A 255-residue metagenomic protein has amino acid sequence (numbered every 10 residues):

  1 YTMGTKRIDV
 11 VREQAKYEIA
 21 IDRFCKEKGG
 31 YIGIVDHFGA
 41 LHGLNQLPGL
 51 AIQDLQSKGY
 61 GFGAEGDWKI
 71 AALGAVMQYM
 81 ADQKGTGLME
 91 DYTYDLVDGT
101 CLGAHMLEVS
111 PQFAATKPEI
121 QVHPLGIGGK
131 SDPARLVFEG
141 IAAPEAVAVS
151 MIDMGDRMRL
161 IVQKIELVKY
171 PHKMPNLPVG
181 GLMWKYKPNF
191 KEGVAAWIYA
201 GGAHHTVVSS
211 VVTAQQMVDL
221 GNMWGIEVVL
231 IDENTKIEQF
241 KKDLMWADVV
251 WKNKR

Functional and structural regions predicted by a protein language model:
Y1-I21, V76, E227-T235, M245 (+1 more regions): Non-catalytic structural scaffold of enzyme domains
Y1-L47: A charged, amphipathic alpha-helical module
K28-Y31, K84-D91, L230-T235: Flexible, glycine/charged-enriched surface loops at secondary-structure junctions
H37-L44, Y94-L96, T213-A214, E238: Gly/Ser/Thr-rich loops at beta-strand to alpha-helix junctions that form or flank small-molecule/cofactor-binding
L44-G49, G99-G103: Short acidic, glycine/serine/threonine-rich loops at helix termini
Q46-G63: A short, gly/pro- and small-residue-rich
G59-V179: C-terminal catalytic subdomain
P133-R255: Extended hydrophobic packing segments that form well-structured cores
